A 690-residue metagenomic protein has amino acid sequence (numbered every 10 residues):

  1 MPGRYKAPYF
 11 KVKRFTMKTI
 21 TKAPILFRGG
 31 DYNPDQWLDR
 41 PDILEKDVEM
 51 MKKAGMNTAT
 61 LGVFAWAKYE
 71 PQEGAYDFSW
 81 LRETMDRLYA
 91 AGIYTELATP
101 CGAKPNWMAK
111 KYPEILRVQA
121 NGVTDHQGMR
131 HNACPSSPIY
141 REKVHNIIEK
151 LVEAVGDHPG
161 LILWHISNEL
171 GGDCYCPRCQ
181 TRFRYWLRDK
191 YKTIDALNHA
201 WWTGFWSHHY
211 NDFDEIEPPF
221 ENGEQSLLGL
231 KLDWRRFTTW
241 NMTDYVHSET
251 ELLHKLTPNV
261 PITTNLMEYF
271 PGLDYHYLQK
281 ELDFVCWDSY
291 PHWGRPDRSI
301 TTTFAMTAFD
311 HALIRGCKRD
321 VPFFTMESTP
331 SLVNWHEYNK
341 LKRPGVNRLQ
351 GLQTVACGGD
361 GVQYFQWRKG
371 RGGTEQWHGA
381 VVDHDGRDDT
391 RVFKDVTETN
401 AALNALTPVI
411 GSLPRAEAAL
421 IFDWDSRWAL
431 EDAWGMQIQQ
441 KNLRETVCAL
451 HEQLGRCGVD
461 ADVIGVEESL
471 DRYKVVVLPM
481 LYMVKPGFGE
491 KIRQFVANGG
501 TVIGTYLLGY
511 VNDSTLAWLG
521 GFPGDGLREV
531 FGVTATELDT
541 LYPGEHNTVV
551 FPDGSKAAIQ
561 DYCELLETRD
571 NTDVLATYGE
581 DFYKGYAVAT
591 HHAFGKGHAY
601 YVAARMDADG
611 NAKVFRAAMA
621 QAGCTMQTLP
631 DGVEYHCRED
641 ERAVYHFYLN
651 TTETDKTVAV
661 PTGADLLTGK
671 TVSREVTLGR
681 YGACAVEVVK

Functional and structural regions predicted by a protein language model:
K13-T58, P71, D86, V409: N-terminal carbohydrate-binding accessory modules
P24-R28, G55-N57, Y89-T95, D157-I162 (+6 more regions): Short, well-ordered coil/turn segments that N-cap beta-strands
R28-D39, F64-S79, H126-H145, S167-C174 (+6 more regions): The substrate-binding groove and active-site-proximal loops of carbohydrate-active enzymes, especially glycoside
G30, M51, A59, L88 (+8 more regions): Conserved, mostly hydrophobic/aromatic
W37-K53, V144-K150, M267-Y277, R343-G351: Short, acidic/polar
E45-A54, T60-V123, V152, E249-L256 (+1 more regions): Aromatic-lined substrate-binding rim segments of carbohydrate-active enzymes
G122-F309: Polysaccharide-binding and catalytic clefts of secreted carbohydrate-active enzymes
F213-I216, N259, Y290-W293, R298-K690: Carbohydrate-binding surfaces of carbohydrate-active enzymes
